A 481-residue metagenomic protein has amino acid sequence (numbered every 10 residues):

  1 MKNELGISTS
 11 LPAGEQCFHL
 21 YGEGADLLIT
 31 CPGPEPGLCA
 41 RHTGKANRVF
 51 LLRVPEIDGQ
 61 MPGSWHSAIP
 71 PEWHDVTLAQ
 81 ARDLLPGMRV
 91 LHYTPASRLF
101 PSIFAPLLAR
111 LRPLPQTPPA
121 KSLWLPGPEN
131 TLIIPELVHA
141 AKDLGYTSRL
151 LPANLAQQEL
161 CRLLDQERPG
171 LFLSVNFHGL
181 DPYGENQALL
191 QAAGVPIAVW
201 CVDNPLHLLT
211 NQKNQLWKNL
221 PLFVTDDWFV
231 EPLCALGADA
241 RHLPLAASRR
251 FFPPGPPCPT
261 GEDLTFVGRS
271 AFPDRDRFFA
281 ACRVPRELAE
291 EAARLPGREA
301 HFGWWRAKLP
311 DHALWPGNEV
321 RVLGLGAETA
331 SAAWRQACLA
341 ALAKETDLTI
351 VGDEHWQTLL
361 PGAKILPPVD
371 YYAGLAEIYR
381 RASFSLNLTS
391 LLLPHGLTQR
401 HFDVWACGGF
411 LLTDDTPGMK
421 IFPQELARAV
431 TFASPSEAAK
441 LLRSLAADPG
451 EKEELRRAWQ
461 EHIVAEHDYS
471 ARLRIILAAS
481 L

Functional and structural regions predicted by a protein language model:
M1-L27, C31, G37-S122, E129-L137 (+1 more regions): N-terminal donor/sugar-recognition subdomains of glycan-related enzymes, prototypically the membrane-proximal stem
I7, D26-T30, V49-L52, W124-L125 (+7 more regions): Short, hydrophobic beta-strand segments that form beta-sheet elements in well-ordered domains
H19-A25, H42-K45, D83-P86, Q116-P119 (+6 more regions): Flexible, charged surface loops at secondary-structure boundaries
I29-A40, M61-G63, P126-C234, R249-P253 (+4 more regions): Extended catalytic core of nucleotide-activated donor transferases of GT-like folds
G33-P34, R53-D58, N204-L206, T225-V230 (+2 more regions): Short, polar loop motifs at secondary-structure junctions
G44-R48, A193-P196, K218-L220, A238 (+1 more regions): A short helix->loop->beta-strand "cap" motif at the edges of active sites that frequently abuts
P101-A140, A238-L393, T413-M419: Nucleotide-sugar donor-binding catalytic core of glycosyltransferases
P118-P119, W124-P126, P135, H139-G145 (+4 more regions): Catalytic binding pocket for nucleotide-activated donors in carbohydrate/polymer assembly enzymes
